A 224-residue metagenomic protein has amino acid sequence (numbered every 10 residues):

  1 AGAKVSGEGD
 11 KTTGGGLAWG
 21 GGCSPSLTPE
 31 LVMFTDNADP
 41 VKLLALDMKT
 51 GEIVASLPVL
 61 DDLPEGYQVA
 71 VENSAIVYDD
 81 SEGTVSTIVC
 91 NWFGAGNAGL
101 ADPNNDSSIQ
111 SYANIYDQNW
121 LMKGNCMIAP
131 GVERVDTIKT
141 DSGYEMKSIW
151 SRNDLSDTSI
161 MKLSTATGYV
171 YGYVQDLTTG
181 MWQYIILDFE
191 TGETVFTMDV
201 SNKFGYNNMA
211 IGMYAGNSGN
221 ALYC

Functional and structural regions predicted by a protein language model:
G2-A18, S56-Q68, S142-S156, M198-G205: Surface-exposed loop and turn segments in beta-propeller and other repeat-based domains that flank or scaffold
G2-A3, V89-F93, C224: Short loop/turn segments at strand-loop or loop-helix junctions that form parts of catalytic or ligand-binding pockets
K11, W19-L63: Acidic, glycine-rich loop-and-beta core segments that form the ion-binding/anion-interacting portion of active sites
G20, S24, T158-L163, A210-M213: Conserved beta-propeller blade repeats
S26, E52, T191-E193, D199 (+1 more regions): Residue-level signal for well-ordered, solvent-exposed loop/turn and beta-edge residues enriched in charged/polar side
E30-D36, N73-F204: Loop/turn-rich, solvent-exposed surfaces of beta-rich toroidal or solenoidal domains
M48, D188-F189, G216: Short, acidic, Ser/Thr-enriched surface-loop or helix-capping motifs
N207-C224: Blade-level signature of beta-propeller repeat domains, shared across WD40, Kelch, NHL, RCC1 and BNR/Asp-box propellers
